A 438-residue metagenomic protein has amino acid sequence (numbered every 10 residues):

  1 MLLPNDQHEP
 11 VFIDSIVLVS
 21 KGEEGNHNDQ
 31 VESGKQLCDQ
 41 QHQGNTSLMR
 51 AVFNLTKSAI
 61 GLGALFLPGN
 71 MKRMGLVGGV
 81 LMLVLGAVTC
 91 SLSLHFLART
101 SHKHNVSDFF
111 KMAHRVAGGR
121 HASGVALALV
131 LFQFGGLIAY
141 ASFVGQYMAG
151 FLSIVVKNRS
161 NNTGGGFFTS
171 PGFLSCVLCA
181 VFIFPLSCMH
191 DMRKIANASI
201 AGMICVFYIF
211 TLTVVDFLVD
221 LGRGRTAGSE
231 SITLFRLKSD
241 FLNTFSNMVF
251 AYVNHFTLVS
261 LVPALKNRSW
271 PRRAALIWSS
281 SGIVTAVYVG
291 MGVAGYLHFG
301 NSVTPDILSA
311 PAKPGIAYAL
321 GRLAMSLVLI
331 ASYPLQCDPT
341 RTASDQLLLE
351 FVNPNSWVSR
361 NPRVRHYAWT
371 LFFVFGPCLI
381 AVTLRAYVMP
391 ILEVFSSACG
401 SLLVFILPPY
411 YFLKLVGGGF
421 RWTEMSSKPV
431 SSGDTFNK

Functional and structural regions predicted by a protein language model:
M1-H42, R50, K111, V287: Intrinsically disordered, low-complexity terminal tails enriched in acidic/polar residues
I16, Q43-G44, M49, T100 (+5 more regions): Membrane-interfacial loop- and helix-cap regions that link adjacent transmembrane helices in polytopic membrane proteins
Q41-L62, K72, Y367-A368: Membrane-interface recognition of transmembrane alpha-helix starts, especially the cytoplasmic loop-to-helix transition
R50, T56, V84-A117, F132: Juxtamembrane transmembrane-helix boundary signature
L62, A87-F96, C179-C188: Central hydrophobic cores of alpha-helical transmembrane segments in multi-pass inner-membrane proteins across all
L67-G75, M192-R193, Y387: Short, hydrophobic transmembrane alpha-helix segments
N70, P185-M189, L379-R385: Hydrophobic alpha-helical transmembrane segments
M74-V88, M203-I204, F395-G400: Loop-to-helix transition at the N-terminal end of transmembrane alpha-helices
